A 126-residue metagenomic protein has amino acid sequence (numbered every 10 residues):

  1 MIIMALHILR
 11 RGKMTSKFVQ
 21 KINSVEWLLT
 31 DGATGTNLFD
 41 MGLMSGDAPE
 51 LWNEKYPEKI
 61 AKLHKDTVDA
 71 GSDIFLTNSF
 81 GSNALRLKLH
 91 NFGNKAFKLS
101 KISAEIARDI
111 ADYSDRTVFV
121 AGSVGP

Functional and structural regions predicted by a protein language model:
I3-P126: Domain-level signal for soluble alpha/beta catalytic cores
